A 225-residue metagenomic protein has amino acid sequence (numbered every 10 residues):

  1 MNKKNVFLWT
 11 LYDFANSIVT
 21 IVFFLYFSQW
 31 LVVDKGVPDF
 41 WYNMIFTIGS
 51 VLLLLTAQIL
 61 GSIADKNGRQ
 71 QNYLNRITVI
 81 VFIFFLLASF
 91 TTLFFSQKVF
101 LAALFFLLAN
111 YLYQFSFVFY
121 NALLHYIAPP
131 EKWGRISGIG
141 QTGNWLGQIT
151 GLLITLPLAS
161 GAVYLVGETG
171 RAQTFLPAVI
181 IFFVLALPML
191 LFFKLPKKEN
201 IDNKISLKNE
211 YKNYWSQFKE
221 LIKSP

Functional and structural regions predicted by a protein language model:
M1-L54: Helix-loop boundary and gating motifs at the non-cytosolic
M1-V6, P196-P225: Juxtamembrane intracellular "pre-TM" segments in multi-pass secondary transporters
Y42-A64, I83, L152: Central cavity-lining transmembrane alpha-helices of secondary-active solute carriers, predominantly the Major
L54, R76-Q97: C-terminal ends and interior cores of transmembrane alpha-helices in multi-pass membrane transporters/permeases
A64-I80: Cytoplasmic membrane-interface "Motif A"-like loop-to-helix N-cap segments of 12-TM Major Facilitator Superfamily
F84, T91, Q97-S116: Hydrophobic core of transmembrane alpha-helices in multi-pass small-molecule transporters, especially MFS/SLC-type
R135-A159: Glycine-rich segments within core transmembrane alpha-helices of 12-TM secondary carriers
G151, T155-S160, V179-E199: C-terminal membrane-cytosol helix-exit motif in multi-pass small-molecule transporters
